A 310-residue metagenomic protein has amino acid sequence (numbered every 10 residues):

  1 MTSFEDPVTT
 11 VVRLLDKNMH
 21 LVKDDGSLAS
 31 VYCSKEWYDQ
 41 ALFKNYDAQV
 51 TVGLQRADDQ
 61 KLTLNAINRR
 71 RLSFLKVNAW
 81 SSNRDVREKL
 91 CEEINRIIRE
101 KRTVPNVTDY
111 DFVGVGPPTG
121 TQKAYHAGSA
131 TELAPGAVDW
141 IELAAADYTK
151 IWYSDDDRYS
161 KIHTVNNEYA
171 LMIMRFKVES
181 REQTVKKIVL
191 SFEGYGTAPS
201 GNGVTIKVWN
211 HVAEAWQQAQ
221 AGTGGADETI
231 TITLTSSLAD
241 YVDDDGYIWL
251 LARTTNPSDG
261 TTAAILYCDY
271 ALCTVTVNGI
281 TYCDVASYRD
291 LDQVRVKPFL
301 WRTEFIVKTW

Functional and structural regions predicted by a protein language model:
M1-T63, I280: Small/polar-rich, solvent-exposed N-terminal microdomains that initiate assembly or binding
L21-K23, K89-E92, R96-N106, G279-K308: Acidic-leaning, charged glycine-interspersed low-complexity segments
V104-E142: Extracellular carbohydrate-recognition regions
D156-M172: Extracellular beta-rich ligand/substrate-recognition surface
A170-V178, E182-A198: A short beta-strand element within beta-rich, extracytoplasmic domains of secreted/secretory-pathway proteins
G201-V212: Short, surface-exposed beta-strand/strand-loop-strand elements in extracellular ectodomains
G222-A264: Cysteine-clustered segments with highest specificity for TGF-beta superfamily mature ligands
P257-I280: Exposed low-complexity, polar/acidic, P/S/T/G-rich flexible segments that act as propeptides, protease-susceptible
